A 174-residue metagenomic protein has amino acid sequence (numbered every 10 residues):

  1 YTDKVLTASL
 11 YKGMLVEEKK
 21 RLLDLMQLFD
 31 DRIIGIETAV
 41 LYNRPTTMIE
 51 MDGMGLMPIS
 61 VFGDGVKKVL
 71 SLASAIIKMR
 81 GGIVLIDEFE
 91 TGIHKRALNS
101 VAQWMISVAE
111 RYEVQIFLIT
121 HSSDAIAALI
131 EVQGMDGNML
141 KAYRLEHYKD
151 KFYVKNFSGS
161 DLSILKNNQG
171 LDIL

Functional and structural regions predicted by a protein language model:
Y1-L72, I77, I83, L140 (+1 more regions): Phosphate-coordinating catalytic segments in nucleotide- and nucleic-acid-processing enzymes
K68-S71, S100-W104: Well-ordered alpha-helical segments embedded in enzymatic catalytic cores
R80-G81, V114: Short coil/turn segments at beta-strand junctions that form active-site/ligand-binding loops
D87-F89: Walker B catalytic acidic pair
Q103-L174: C-terminal lobe/lid and adjacent interdomain/linker elements of RecA-like ASCE P-loop ATPase modules
